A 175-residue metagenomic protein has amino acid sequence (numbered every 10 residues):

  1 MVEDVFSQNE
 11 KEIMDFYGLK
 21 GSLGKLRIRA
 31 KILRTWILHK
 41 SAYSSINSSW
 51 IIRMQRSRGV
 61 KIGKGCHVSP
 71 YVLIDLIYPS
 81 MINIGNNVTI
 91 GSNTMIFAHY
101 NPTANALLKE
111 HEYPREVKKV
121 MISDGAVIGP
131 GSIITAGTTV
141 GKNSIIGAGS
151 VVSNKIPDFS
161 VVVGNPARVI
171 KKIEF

Functional and structural regions predicted by a protein language model:
M1-I51, Q55-R58, N87, Y100-N105 (+2 more regions): Terminal amphipathic alpha-helical/low-complexity segments used for targeting or macromolecular assembly
S45, H67-V68: Conserved short histidine dyad/triad with adjacent acidic residue
I52, S69-V140, N165-A167, K171-E174: Flexible, glycine/small-residue-enriched loop-and-beta-strand segment within the central core of proteins
K61-I62, V68: Long amphipathic N-terminal alpha/beta scaffold segment
I146, G164: Conserved G/P- and acidic residue-centered "switch" motifs that form tight phosphate/ATP-binding loops in soluble
